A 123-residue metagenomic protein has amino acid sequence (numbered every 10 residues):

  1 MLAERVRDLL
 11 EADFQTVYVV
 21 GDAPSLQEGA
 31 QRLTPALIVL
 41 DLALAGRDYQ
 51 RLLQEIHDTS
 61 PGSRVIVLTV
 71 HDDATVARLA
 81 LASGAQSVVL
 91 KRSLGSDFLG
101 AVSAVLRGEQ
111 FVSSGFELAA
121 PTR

Functional and structural regions predicted by a protein language model:
M1-Y18: Two-component/phosphorelay signaling modules centered on CheY-like receiver
F14-A23, G29: Short hydrophobic/Thr-rich beta-strand motif most characteristic of the beta2 strand and flanking loop of CheY-like
Q31-L33, E55-G62, S83: Conserved phosphotransfer cores of two-component systems
I38, V65, V88-V89: Two-component signal transduction core modules
V39-Q54: Conserved phosphotransfer microenvironments
H71-D72: Short, conserved "switch-loop" micro-motifs in signal-transduction and mechanochemical regulators
A77-A82, Q86-R123: Short, flexible helix-to-coil linker/hinge segments that flank and couple to helix-turn-helix
